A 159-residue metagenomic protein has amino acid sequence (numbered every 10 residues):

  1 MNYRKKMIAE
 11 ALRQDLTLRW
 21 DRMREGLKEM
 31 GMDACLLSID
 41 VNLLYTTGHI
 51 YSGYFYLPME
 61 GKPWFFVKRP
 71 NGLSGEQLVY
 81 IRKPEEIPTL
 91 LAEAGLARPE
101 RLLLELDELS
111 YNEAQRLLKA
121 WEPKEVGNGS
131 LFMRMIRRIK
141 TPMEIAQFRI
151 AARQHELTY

Functional and structural regions predicted by a protein language model:
M1-W64, R98: Terminal domain-start leader segments
N2-K5, W20-D21, P88-Y159: Flexible, acidic/His-enriched mid-domain "rim/lid" segments that flank
R13, Q77, L103-L104: A generic secondary-structure micro-motif detector that highlights 1-2 residue hydrophobic/ambivalent hotspots embedded
S38-D40, K68-R69, L104-L109: Structural motif
L43-T47, W64-F66, G72-G75, Y111-N112: Short active-site-adjacent helix-start/loop capping segments
F66-L90: Compact, glycine/acidic-enriched structural inserts
